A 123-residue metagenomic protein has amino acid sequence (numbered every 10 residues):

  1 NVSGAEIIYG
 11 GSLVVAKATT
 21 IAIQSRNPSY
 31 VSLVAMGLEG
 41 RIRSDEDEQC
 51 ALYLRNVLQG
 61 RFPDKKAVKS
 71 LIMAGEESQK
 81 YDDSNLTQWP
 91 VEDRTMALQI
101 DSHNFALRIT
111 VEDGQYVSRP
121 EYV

Functional and structural regions predicted by a protein language model:
N1-V57: Conserved mixed alpha/beta catalytic, RNA-binding, or beta-rich assembly cores of soluble enzyme, regulatory
V2-E6, D45-V123: Long, charged alpha-helical interface segments
